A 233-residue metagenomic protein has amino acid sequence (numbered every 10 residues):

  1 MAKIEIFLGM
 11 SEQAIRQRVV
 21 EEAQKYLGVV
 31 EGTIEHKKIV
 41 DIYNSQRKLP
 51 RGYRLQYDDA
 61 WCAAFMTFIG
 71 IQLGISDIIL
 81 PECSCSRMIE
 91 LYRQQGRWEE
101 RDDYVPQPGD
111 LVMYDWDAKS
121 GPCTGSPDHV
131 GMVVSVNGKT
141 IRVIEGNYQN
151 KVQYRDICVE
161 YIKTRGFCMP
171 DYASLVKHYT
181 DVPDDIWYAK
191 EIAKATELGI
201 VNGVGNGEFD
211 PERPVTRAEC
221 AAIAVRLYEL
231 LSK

Functional and structural regions predicted by a protein language model:
M1-I75: N-terminal capping segments
I15-Q17, S76-Q153: ...with weaker cross-activation on analogous glycine-rich loops/strands in unrelated enzymes
Q24-E31, T67-I75, Y114-D117, E197-I200 (+1 more regions): Sec-exported extracytoplasmic/periplasmic mature domains
K37-A60, E99-V105, V182-D185, V204-E219: A glycine-rich, coil/turn loop motif that links secondary-structure elements
A63-F68, V176-H178, W187-V201, G205-S232: Short, solvent-exposed alpha-helical surface patches in non-cytosolic proteins
R155-E160: Generic detection of short hydrophobic beta-strand segments and adjacent strand-loop junctions
Y161-L175: Low-complexity, Gly/Ser/Thr/Pro-rich intrinsically disordered linker/tail segments
